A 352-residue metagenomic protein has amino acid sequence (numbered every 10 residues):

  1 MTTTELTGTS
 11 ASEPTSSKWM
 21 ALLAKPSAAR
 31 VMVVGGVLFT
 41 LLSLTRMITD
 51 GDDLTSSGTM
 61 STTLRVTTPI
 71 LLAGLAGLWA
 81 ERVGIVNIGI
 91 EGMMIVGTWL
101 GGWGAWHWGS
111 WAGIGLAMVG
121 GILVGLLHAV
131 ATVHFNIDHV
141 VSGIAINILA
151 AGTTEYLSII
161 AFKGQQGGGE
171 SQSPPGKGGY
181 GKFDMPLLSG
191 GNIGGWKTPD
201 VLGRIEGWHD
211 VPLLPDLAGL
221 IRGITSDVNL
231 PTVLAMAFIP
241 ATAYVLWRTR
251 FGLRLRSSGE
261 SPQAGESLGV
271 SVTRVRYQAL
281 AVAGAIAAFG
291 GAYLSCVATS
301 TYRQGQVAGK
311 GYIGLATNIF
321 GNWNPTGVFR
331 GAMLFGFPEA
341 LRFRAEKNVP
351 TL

Functional and structural regions predicted by a protein language model:
T2-L72, L100, H107-A112: Membrane-interfacial amphipathic/re-entrant helices at transmembrane-helix boundaries
V31-T45, A151-E155, T232-A243, A283-G291 (+2 more regions): Hydrophobic core segments of alpha-helical transmembrane domains in multi-pass membrane transport and ion-translocation
G51-T62, I159-F162, L246, G252 (+2 more regions): Inter-helical junctions in multi-pass inner-membrane proteins, predominant in energy-converting antiporter-like
G58-I114, M118-V140, I144, I319-N324 (+1 more regions): Single transmembrane alpha-helix segments in multi-pass membrane proteins
T63, T67-G74, I95, A117 (+10 more regions): Small-residue faces within membrane-embedded alpha-helices
V130, H134-M185, A235, G305-I319 (+1 more regions): Pore- or pathway-lining transmembrane helices of multi-pass membrane proteins that form conduits for solutes/ions
A151-W247, N348-L352: Transmembrane helix-bundle core of multi-pass membrane transporters and related energy-transducing complexes
D216, G223-T301, P325, R330: Helix-loop-helix "hairpin" substructures at the membrane interface of multi-pass membrane proteins
